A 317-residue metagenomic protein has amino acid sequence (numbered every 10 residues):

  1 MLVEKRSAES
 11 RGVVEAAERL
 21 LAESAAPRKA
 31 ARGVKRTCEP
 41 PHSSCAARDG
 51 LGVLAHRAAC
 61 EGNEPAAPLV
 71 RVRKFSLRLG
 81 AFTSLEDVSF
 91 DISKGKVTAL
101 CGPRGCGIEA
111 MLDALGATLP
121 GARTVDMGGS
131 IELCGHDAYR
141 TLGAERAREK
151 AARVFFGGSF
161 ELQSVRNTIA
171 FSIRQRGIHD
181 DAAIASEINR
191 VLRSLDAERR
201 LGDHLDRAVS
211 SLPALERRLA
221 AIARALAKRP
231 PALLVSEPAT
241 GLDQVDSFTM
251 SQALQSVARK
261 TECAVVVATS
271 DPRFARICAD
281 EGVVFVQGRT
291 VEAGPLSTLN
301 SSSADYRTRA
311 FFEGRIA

Functional and structural regions predicted by a protein language model:
T124-M127, H136-A152, Q175, L299-S303: ABC ATPase NBD coupling module
Q163-G177, E187: Q-loop/switch helix immediately C-terminal to the Walker
A183-D203, S211: Conserved ABC ATPase "signature" region
I222: Hydrophobic anchor residue at the start of the ABC signature
T269-S270: H-loop/switch region of ABC-family ATPase nucleotide-binding domains
N300-A317: C-terminal boundary and immediately downstream tail of ABC-type ATPase nucleotide-binding domains
